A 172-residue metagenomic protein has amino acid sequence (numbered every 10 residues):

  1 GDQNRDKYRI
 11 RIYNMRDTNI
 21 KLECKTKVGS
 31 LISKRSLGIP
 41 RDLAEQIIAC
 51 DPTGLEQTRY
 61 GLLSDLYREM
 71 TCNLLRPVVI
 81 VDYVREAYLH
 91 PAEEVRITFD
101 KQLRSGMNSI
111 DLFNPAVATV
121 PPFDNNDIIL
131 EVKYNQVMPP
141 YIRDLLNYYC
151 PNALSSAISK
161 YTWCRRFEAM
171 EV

Functional and structural regions predicted by a protein language model:
G1-V172: Phosphate-end processing signature that detects enzymes handling 5′-triphosphorylated RNA and polyphosphate
